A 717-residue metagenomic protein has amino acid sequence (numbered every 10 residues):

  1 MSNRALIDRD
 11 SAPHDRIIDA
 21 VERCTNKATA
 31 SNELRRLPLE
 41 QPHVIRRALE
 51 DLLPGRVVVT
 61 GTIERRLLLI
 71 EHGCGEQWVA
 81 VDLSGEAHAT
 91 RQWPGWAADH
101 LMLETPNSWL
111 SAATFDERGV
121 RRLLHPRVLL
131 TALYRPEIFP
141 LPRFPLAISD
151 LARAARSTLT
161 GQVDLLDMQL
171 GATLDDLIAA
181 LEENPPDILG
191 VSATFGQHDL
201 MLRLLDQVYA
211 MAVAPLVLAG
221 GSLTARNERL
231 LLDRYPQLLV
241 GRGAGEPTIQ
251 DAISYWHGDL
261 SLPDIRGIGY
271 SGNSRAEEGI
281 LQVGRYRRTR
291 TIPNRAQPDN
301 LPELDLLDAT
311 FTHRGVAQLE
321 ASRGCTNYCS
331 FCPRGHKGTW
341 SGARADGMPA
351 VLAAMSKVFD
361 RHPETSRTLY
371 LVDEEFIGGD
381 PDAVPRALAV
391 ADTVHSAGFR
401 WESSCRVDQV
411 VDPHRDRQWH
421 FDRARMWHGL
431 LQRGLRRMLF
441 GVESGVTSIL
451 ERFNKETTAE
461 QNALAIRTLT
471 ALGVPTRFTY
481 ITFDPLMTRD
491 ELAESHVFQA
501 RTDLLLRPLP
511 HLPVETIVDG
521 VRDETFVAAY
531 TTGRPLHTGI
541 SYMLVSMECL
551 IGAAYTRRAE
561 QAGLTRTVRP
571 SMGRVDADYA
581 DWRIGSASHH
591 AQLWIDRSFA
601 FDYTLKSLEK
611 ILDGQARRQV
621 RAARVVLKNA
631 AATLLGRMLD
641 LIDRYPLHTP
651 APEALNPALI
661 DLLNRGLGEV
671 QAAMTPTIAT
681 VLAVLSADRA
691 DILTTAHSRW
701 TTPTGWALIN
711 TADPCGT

Functional and structural regions predicted by a protein language model:
S2-L130, T160, I178, E182 (+2 more regions): Radical SAM enzyme core and accessory elements
T60-R66, C74, S84, H88-T90 (+1 more regions): Glycine-rich beta-alpha loop elements in corrinoid/cobalamin-binding modules across cobalamin-dependent enzymes
P126-F139, D373: Nucleotide-activated donor-dependent transferases that construct or modify glycoconjugates
Y134-P136, G221-R226, T482-P485, E548: Short beta-alpha junction loops
E137-I148: Glycine- and acidic-residue-enriched helix-capping/strand-helix junction motifs
R143, A296-P475: Radical SAM [4Fe-4S] cluster-binding motif and immediate context
S149-V163: Short helix-loop-beta junction
I188, L216-V217, F359-L371, R400-S404 (+2 more regions): Conserved C-terminal portion of the radical SAM core fold that forms the substrate/S-adenosylmethionine-binding
